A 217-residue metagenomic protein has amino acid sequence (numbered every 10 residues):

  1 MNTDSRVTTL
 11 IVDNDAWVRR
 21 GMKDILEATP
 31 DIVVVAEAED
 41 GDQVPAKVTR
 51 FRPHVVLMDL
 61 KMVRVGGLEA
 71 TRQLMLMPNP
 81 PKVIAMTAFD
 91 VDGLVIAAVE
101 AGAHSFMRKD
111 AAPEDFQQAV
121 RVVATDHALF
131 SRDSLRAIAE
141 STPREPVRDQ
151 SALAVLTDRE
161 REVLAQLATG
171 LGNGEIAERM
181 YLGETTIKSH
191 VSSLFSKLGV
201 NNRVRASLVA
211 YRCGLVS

Functional and structural regions predicted by a protein language model:
V18, M58, V63: The feature encodes the CheY-like receiver
D31-E39, K47, V200: Short hydrophobic/Thr-rich beta-strand motif most characteristic of the beta2 strand and flanking loop of CheY-like
D40-Q43, V65-E69: Acidic catalytic/metal-coordinating carboxylates
A46, L68-P80: Short amphipathic alpha-helix used as the core "switch/output" element in two-component signaling
F51-L57: Active-site beta3 strand of CheY-like receiver
L94-E100, H104-S105, K109-A154, D158 (+1 more regions): Short, flexible helix-to-coil linker/hinge segments that flank and couple to helix-turn-helix
G170-R205: Recognition helix of helix-turn-helix DNA-binding domains
